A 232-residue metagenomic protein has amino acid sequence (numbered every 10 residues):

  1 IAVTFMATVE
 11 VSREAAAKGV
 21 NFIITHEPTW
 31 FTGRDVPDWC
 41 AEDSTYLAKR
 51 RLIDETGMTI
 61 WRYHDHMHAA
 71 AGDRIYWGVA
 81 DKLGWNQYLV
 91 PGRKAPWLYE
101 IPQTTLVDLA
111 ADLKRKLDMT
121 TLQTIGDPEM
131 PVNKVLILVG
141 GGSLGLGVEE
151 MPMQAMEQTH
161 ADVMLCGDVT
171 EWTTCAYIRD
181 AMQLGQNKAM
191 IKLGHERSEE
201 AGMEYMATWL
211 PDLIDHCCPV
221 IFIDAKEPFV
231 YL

Functional and structural regions predicted by a protein language model:
I1-L232: Active-site catalytic microenvironments in core metabolic enzymes, especially phosphate/sugar-handling
